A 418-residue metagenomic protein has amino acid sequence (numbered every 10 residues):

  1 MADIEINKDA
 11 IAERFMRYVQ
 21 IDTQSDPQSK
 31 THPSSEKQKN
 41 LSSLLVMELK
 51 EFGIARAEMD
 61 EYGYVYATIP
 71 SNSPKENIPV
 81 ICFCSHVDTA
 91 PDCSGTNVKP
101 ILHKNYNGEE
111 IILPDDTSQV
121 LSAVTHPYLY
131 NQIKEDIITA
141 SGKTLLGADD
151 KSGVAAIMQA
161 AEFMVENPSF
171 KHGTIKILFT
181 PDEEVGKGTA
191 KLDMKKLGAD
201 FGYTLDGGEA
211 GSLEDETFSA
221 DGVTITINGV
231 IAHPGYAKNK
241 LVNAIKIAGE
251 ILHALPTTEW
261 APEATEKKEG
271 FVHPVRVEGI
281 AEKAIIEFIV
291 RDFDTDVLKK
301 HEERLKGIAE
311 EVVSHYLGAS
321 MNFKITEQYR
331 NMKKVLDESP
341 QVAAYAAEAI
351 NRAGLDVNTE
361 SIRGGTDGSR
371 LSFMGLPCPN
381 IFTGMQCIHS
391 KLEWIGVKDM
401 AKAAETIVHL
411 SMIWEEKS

Functional and structural regions predicted by a protein language model:
A2, K8-E36, T139, I231 (+2 more regions): N-terminal capping segment at the start of a domain
K30-I78, C82-C84, D88, K99: A non-catalytic alpha/beta surface segment that caps or lines the substrate-entry region of metallo-dependent hydrolase
K75-T174: Active-site metal-coordination/substrate-binding segment of hydrolases, especially metallo-dependent peptidases
L129-F218, T258-V275, G279, I286-F293 (+2 more regions): Acidic/histidine-rich catalytic neighborhood of metal-dependent amide-processing enzymes
L129-T144, N228-A232, A353, M385-H389: Glycine/charged-rich beta-loop-alpha catalytic/anionic-binding loops adjacent to active sites
T204-V230, P234-A237, L241-I247: Phosphate/diphosphate-binding glycine-rich loops and adjacent basic-rich segments that engage nucleotide
I245-S418: Metal-dependent amide/peptide-bond hydrolase catalytic core, centered on the "pita-bread" metallohydrolase fold
